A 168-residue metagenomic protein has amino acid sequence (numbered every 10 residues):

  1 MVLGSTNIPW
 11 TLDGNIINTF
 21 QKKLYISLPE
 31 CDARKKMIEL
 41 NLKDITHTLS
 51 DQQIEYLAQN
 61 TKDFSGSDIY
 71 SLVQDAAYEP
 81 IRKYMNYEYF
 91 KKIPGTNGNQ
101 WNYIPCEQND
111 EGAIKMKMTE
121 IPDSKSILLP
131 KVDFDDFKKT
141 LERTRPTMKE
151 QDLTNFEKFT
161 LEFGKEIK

Functional and structural regions predicted by a protein language model:
M1, D13-K43, Q52-Y56, S71: Conserved AAA+ ATPase core "coupling" helix
M1-L3, W10, Q59, F64-Y70 (+1 more regions): C-terminal engagement/docking regions of AAA+ P-loop ATPases
S5, C31, H47-S50, P130: Generic alpha-helical segment signature
T6, F20, R34, S65 (+2 more regions): Residue-level signature of catalytic and energy-coupling elements of molecular machines, predominantly ATP/GTP-dependent
N7-T11, L28-A33, L42-I45, D63 (+2 more regions): Conserved nucleotide-binding/hydrolysis micro-motifs of P-loop NTPases
G14, T48-D51, K131, E150: Non-catalytic, surface-exposed connector residues within folded enzymatic/regulatory domains
K22, Q74-A77, L128: Core residues of folded domains in eukaryotic genome-function proteins
K36-T48, Y56, N60, D75-K83: Conserved AAA+ ATPase "sensor/coupling" helix adjacent to the nucleotide-binding pocket
